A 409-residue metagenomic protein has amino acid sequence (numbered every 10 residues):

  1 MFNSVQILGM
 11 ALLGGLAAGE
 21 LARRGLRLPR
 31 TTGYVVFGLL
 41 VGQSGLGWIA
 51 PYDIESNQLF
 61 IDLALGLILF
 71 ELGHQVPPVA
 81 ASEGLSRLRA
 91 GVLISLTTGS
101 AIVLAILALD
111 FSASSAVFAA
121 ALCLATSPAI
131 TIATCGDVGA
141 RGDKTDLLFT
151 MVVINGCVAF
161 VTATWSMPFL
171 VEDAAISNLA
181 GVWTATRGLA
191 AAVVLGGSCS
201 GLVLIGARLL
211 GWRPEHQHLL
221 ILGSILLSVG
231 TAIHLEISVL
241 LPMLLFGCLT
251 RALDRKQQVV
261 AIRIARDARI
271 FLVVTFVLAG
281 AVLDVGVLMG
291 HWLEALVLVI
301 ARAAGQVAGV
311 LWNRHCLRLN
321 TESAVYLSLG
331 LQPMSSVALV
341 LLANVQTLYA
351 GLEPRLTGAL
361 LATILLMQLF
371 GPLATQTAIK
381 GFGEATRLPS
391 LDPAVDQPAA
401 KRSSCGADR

Functional and structural regions predicted by a protein language model:
Q6-E20, V153, C157-F160, T164-T275 (+2 more regions): Core mid-bundle transmembrane helix pairs that form the ion/substrate translocation pathway in diverse multi-pass
I7-E20, L59, P77-S114, N178-G196 (+4 more regions): Entry/N-cap segments of selected transmembrane alpha helices and their immediately preceding amphipathic helices
A17-T32, A108, A113, R213-P214 (+2 more regions): Flexible hinge motifs at transmembrane-helix junctions and intramembrane kinks/re-entrant loops in multi-pass membrane
A22-R30, L40-S86, A207-R213, S224-L298 (+1 more regions): Membrane-interface junctions of multi-pass transporters
T32, P51-S56, S82-L93, F111-C123 (+7 more regions): The feature identifies polytopic integral membrane transport proteins across all domains of life
G47, A101-A105, A159-P168, L227-V239 (+2 more regions): Hydrophobic alpha-helical transmembrane segments in multi-pass integral membrane proteins
L72-Q75, T97-V103, L122-A163, A304-N313 (+2 more regions): Short helical (or helix-break) motifs at transmembrane helix termini and adjacent helical loops in multi-pass membrane
V203-R213, C248-R266, A303-L331, L339-R409: Membrane-interfacial segments at transmembrane helix termini in multi-pass membrane proteins
